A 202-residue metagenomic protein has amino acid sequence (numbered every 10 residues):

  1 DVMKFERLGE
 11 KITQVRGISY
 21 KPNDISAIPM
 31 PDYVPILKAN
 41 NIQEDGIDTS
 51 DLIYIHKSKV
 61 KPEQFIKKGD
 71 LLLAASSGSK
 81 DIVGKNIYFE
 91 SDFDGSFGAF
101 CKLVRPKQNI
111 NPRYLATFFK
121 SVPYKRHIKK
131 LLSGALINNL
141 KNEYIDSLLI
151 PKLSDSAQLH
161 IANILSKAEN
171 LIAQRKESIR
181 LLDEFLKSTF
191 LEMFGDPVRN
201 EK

Functional and structural regions predicted by a protein language model:
D1-Y20, S147-S166, N170, Q174-K202: Non-catalytic DNA-recognition/assembly elements of restriction-modification systems
G9-S26, N40-L71: Sequence-specific dsDNA recognition surfaces
K38-A39, V60-K120: A short beta-sheet element
D45-I47, R113, L159: Short helix/loop capping segments that flank catalytic or ligand/cofactor-binding pockets
D94-C101, I110-R113, L132-S156: A short glycine-rich beta-alpha junction/loop motif
Y124-H127: Periplasmic-binding protein-like
